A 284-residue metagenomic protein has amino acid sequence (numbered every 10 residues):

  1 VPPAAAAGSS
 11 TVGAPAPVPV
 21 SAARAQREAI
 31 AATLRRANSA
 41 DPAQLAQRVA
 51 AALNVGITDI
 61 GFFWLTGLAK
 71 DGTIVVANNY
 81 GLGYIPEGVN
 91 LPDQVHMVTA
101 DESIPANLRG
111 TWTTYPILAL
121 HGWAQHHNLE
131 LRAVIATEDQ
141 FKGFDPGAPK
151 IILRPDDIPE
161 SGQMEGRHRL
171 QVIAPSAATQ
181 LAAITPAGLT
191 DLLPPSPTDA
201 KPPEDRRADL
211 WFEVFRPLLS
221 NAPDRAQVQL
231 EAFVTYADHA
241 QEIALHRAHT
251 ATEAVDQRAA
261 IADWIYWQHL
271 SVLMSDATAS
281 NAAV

Functional and structural regions predicted by a protein language model:
V1-V284: Secretion-targeting segments and adjacent low-complexity export tracts
